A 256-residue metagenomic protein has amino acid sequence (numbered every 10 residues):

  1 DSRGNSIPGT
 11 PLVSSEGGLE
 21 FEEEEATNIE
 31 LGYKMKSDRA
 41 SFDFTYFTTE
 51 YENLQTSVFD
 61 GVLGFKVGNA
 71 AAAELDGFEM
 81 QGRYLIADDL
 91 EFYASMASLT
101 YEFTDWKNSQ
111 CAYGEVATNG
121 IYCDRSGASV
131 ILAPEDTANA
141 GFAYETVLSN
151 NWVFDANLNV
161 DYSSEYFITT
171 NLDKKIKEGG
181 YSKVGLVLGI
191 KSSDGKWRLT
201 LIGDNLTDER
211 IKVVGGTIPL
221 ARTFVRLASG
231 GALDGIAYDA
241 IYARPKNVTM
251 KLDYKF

Functional and structural regions predicted by a protein language model:
D1-L19, T56-G68, T104-G127, I168-T170 (+1 more regions): Solvent-exposed loop segments that connect transmembrane elements
R3-D76, L85, A97, E102-K107: Membrane-embedded beta-barrel scaffold of Gram-negative outer-membrane proteins
F21-E23, A70, E74, V130 (+4 more regions): Residue-level "hotspot" positions that anchor or transmit function at local structural transition points
E22-E24, L85, A133, S149 (+3 more regions): Surface-exposed coil/turn segments at beta-strand junctions on protein surfaces, enriched
E25-I29, K36-D38, E74-D76, P134-A138 (+2 more regions): Residues that define the transmembrane beta-barrel architecture of outer-membrane proteins
S41, Y46-E50, G68-T170, K251-K255: Gram-negative outer-membrane beta-barrel transporters
D161-T169, I190-F256: C-terminal beta-signal and adjacent terminal beta-strands/loops of Gram-negative outer-membrane beta-barrel proteins
T170-I176: Short, surface-exposed loop/helix-turn segments at secondary-structure junctions that function as lids/hinges flanking
